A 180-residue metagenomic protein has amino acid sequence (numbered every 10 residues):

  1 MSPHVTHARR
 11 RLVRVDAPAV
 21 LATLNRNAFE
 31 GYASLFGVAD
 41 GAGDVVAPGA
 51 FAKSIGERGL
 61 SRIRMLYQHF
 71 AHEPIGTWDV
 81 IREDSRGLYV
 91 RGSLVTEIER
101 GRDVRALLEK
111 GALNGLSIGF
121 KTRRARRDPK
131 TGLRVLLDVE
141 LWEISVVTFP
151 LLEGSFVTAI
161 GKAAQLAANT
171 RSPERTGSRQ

Functional and structural regions predicted by a protein language model:
S2-H4, R11-E30, V38, R64 (+1 more regions): Residue microenvironments linked to proteolytic maturation and disulfide-stabilized extracellular modules
A42-E57: Short Gly/aromatic-enriched secondary-structure transition segments
K53, S61-A71, L116: Short conserved beta-strand and strand-loop elements enriched in small hydrophobics with frequent Asp/Gly
